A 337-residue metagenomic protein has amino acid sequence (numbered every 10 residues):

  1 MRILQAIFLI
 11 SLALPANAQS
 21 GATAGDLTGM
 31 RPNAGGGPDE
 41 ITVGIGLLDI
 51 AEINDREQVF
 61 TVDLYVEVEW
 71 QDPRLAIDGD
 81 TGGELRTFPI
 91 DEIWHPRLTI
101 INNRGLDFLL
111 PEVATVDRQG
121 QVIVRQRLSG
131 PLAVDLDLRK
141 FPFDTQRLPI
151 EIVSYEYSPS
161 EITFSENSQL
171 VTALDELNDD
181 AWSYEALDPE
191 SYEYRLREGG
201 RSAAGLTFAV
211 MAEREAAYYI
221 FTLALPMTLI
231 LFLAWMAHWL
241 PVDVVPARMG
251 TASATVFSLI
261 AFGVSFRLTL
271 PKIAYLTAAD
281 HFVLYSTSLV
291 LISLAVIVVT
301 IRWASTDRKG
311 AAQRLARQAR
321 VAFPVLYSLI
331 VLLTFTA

Functional and structural regions predicted by a protein language model:
Q5-P15: Bacterial N-terminal signal peptides
A13, W70, L75, R197-G199 (+3 more regions): Short linear sequence elements within intrinsically disordered, low-complexity coil regions
L14, F60, D144-T145, A254 (+1 more regions): Generic detector of short, well-ordered, non-transmembrane alpha-helical segments enriched in hydrophobic residues
Q19-M211: Soluble non-transmembrane domains of integral membrane proteins
Q19-R74, D80, L268, Y275-A337: Intrinsically disordered, low-complexity peripheral segments of secretory-pathway and membrane proteins
E67, T81, T115, V153 (+4 more regions): A generic membrane alpha-helix/interface feature
L206-L326: Channel- or pocket-lining gating/hinge segments that regulate access to a cavity or pore
